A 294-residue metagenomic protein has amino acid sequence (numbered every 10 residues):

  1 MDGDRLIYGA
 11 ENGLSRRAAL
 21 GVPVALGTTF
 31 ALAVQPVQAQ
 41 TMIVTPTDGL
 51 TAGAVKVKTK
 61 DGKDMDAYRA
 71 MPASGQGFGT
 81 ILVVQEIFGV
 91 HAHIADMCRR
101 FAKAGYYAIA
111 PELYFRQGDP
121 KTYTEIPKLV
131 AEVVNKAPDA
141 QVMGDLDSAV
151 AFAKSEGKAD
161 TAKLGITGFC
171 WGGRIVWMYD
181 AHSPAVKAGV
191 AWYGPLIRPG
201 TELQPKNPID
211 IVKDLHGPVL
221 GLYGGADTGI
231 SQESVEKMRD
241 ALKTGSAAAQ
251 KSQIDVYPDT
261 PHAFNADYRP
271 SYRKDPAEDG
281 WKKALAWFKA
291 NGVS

Functional and structural regions predicted by a protein language model:
M1-L14: N-terminal secretory signal peptides
L14-A31: N-terminal export leaders
T41-A73: N-terminal cap/lid segment of alpha/beta-hydrolase-fold proteins
F78-E86: Short beta-strand element of the alpha/beta-hydrolase
T124-G165, V293: Gly/Ser-rich "nucleophile elbow"/oxyanion-hole loop immediately N-terminal to the catalytic nucleophile in hydrolases
S148-P208: Primarily recognizes the serine-hydrolase "nucleophile elbow" in alpha/beta-hydrolase and SGNH/GDSL folds
L215, G221-Y223: Short beta-strand/loop motif that positions the catalytic acidic residue of the alpha/beta-hydrolase fold
A248-S294: C-terminal catalytic histidine-bearing segment of alpha/beta-hydrolase fold enzymes
